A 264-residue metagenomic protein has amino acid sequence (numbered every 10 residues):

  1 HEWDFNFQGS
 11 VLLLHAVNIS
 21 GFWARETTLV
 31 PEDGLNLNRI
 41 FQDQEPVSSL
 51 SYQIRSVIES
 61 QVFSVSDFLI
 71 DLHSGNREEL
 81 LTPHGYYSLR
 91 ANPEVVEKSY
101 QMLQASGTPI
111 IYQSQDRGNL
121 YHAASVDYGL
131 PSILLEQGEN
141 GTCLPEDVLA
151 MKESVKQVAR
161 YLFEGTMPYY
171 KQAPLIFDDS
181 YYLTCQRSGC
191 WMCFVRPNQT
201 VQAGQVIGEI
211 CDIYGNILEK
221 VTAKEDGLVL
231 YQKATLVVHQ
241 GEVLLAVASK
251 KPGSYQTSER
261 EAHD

Functional and structural regions predicted by a protein language model:
H1-D264: Structured catalytic-domain cores with a bias toward divalent-metal coordination
